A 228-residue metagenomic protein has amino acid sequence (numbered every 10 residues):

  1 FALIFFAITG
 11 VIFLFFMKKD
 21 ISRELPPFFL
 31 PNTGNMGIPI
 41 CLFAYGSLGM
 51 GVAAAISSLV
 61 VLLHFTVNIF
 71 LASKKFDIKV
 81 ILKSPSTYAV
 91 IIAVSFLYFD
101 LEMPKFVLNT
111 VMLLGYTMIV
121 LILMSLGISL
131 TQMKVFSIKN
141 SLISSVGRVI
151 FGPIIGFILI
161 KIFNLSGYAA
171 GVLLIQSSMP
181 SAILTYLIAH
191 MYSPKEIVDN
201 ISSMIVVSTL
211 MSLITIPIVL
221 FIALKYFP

Functional and structural regions predicted by a protein language model:
F1-P228: Alpha-helical transmembrane segments of multi-pass small-molecule/ion transporters
